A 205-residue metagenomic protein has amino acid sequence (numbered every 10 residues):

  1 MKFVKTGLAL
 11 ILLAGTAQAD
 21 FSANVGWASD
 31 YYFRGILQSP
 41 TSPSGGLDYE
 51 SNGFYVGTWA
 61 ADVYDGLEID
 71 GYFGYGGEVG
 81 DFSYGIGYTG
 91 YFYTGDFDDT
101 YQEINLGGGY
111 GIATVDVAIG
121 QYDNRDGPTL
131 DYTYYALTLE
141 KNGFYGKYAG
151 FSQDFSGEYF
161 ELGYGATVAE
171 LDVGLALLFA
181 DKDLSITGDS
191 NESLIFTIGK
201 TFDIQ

Functional and structural regions predicted by a protein language model:
K2-G7, I11, G15-Q205: Outer-membrane beta-barrel proteins
